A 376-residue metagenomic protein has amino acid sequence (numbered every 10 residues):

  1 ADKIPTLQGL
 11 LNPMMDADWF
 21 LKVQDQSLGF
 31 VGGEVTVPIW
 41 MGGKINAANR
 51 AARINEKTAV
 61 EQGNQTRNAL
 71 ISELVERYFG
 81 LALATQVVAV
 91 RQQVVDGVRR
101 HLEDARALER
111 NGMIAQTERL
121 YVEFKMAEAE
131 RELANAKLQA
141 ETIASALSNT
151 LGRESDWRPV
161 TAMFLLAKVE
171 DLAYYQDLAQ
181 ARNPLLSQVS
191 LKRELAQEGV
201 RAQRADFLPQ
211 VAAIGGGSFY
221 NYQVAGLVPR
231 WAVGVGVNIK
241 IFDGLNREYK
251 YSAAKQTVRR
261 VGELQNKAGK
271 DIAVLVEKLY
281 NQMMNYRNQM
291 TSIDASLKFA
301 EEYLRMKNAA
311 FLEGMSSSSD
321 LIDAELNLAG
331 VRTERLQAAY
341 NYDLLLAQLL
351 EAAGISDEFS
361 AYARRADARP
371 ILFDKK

Functional and structural regions predicted by a protein language model:
A1-D2, L10, E334-K376: Acidic, low-complexity, intrinsically disordered peripheral segments
A1-E76, Q210-V211, G215: Short flexible linkers and secondary-structure junctions
F20-Q24, L165, Y222-V224: Outer-membrane beta-barrel domain signature
D25, I39-R67, Q92, T117 (+8 more regions): Sec/SRP-type N-terminal targeting helices
G29-V35, Y175, G217, W231-V237: Hydrophobic, lipid-facing positions within transmembrane beta-strands of outer-membrane proteins
I39, G217-N221, I239-I241, A353: Transmembrane beta-strands of outer-membrane beta-barrel pores
A69-Q180, L279-Q282, Y286, N327-V331 (+2 more regions): Periplasmic alpha-helical coiled-coil/stalk elements that build and connect Gram-negative outer-membrane
E109-M113, F311-M315, A352: A short glycine-centered flexible hinge/capping loop motif at secondary-structure junctions
